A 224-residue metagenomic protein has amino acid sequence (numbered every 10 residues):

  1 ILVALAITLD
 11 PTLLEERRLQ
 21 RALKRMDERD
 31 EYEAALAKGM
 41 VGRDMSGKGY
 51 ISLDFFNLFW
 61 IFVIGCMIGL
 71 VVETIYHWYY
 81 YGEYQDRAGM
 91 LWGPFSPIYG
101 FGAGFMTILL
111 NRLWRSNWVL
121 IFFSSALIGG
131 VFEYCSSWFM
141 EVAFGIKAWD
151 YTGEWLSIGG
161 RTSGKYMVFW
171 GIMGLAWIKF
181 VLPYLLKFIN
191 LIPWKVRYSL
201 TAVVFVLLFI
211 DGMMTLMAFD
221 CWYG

Functional and structural regions predicted by a protein language model:
I1-G224: Aromatic-rich, lipid-facing transmembrane alpha helices and their immediate juxtamembrane interface loops in integral
